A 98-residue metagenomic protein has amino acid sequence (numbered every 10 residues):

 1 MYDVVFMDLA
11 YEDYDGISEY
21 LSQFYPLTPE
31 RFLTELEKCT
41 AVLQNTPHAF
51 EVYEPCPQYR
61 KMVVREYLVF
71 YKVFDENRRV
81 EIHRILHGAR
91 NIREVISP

Functional and structural regions predicted by a protein language model:
M1-P55, Y59: Basic, Lys/Arg-enriched alpha-helical interface segments
L68-V69: Histidine-centered metal-chelating micro-motifs
K72-P98: Enriched for short, Lys/Arg-rich terminal
